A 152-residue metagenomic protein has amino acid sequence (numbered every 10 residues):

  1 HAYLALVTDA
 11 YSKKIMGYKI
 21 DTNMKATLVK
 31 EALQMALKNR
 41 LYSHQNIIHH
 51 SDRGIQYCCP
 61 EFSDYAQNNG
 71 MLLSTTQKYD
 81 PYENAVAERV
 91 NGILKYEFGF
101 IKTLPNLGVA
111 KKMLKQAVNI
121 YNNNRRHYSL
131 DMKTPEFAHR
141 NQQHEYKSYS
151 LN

Functional and structural regions predicted by a protein language model:
H1-M16, T22: An active-site-proximal beta-strand-loop segment
S12-Y18, S74-T76, F100-I101: Short small-residue beta-strand/loop micro-motif enriched in glycine and branched aliphatics
K14, S43-I47: Short, surface-exposed connector motifs at secondary-structure boundaries
Y18-Y42: Active-site beta-loop-alpha junctions of metal-dependent nucleic acid enzymes, especially the RNase H-like/DDE
K19, I48-S51: Short catalytic-loop micro-motif centered on adjacent basic/acidic residues
S51-R53, C59-F62, L73-K95, G108-A110 (+1 more regions): RNase H-like two-metal-ion nuclease catalytic core shared by retroviral integrases and related mobile-element nucleases
Q67-M71, I93-N152: C-terminal domain-tail junction helix/linker
